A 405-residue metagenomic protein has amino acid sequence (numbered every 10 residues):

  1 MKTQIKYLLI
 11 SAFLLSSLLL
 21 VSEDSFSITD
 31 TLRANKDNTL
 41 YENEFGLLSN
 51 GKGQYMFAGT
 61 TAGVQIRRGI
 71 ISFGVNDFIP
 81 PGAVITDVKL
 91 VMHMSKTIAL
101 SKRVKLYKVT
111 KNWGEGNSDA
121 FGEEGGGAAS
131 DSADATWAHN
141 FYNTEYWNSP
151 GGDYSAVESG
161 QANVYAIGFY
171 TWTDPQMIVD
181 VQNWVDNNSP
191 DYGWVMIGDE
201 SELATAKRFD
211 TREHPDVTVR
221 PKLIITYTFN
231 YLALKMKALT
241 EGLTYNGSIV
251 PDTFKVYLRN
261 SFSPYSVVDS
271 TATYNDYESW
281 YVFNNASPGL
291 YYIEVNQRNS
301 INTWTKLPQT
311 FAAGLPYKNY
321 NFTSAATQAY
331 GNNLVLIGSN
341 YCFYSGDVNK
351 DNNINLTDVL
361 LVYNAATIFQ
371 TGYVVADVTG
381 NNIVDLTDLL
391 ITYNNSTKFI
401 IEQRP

Functional and structural regions predicted by a protein language model:
E23-D77, E200-L203, E213-R220, I225-F229: Flexible, small-residue-rich N-terminal segments that precede or flank a structured functional core
F73, V84-K96, L223: A short beta-strand element within beta-rich, extracytoplasmic domains of secreted/secretory-pathway proteins
V75-D77, M94, Y231-I249: Short amphipathic, basic-aromatic surface patches that mediate peripheral association with negatively charged
T97-N183: Beta-strand-rich interaction/scaffold domains
F262-E278: Short, acidic Ser/Thr/Gly-rich low-complexity loop/linker segments typical of extracellular and cell-surface proteins
T273-Y274, S300-N333: Structured interaction patches on ligand/partner-binding surfaces of diverse proteins
D276-Y291, Q297-S300: Short Pro-Gly-centered beta-turn/loop motif in secreted/extracellular proteins
G331-I337, V348-V375, T379-P405: Alpha-helical segments with a strong preference for the paired helices of cellulosomal dockerin domains
